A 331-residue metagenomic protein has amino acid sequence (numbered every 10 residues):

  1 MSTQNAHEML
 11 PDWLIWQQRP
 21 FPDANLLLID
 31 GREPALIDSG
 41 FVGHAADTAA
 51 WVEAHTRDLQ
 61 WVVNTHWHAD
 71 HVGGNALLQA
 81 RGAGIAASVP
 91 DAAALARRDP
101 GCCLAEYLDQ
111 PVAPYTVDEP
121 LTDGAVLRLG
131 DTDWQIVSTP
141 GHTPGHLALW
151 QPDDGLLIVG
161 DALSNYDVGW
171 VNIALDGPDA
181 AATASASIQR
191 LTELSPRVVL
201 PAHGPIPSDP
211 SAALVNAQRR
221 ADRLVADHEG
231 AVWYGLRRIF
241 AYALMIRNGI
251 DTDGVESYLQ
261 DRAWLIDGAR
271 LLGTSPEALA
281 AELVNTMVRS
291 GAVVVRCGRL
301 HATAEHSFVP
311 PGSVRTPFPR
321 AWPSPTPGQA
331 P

Functional and structural regions predicted by a protein language model:
S2-H55, A148-G160, N165: Conserved beta-strand hairpin/beta-sheet module of binuclear metal-dependent hydrolase folds, prominently
H7-L14, A105-D109, G130-T132: Short Pro/Gly-enriched beta-strand edge/turn motifs at strand-loop
D12, I29, D38, H66 (+8 more regions): Divalent metal-coordination and catalytic microenvironments
P34, F41-G43, D133-E229: Metallo-beta-lactamase
G43-L129: Active-site HxH/HxHxD metal-binding segment of metal-dependent hydrolases
V232-P331: C-terminal regulatory/interaction regions
